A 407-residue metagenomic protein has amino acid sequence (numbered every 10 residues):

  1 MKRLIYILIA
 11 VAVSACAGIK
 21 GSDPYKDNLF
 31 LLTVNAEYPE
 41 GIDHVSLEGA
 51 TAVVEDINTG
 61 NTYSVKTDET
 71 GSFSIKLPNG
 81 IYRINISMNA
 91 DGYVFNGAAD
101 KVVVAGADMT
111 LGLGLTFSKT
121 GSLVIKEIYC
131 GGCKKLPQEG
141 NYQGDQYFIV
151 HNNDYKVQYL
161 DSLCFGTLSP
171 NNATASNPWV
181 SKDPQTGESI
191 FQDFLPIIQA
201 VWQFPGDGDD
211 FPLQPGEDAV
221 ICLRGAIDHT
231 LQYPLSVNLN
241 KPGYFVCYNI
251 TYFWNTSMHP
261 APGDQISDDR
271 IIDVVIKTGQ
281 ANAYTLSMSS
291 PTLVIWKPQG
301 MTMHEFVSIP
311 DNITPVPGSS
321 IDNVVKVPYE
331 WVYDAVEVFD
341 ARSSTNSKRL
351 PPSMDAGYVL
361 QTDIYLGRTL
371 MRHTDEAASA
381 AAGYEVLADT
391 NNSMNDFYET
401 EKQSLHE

Functional and structural regions predicted by a protein language model:
M1-C16: Sec-dependent bacterial lipoprotein signal peptides
A17-L31, P39-L47, I57-T59, D68 (+4 more regions): Intrinsically disordered, low-complexity linkers and terminal tails enriched in Ser/Thr/Pro/Gly with interspersed basic
N61-Y63: Extracellular beta-sheet repeat scaffolds used for adhesion and glycan interaction
S74-R83: Short Pro-Gly-centered beta-turn/loop motif in secreted/extracellular proteins
